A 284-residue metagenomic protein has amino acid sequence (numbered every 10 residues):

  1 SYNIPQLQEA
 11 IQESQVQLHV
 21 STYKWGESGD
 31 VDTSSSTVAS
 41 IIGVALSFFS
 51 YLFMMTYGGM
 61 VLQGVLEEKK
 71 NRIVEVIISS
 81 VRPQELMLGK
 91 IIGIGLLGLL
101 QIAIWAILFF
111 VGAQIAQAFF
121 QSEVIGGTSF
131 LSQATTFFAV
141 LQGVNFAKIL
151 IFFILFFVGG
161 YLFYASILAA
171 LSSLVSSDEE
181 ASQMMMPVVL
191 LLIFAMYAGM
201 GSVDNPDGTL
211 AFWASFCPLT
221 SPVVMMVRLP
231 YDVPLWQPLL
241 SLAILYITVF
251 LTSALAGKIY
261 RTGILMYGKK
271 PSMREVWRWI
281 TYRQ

Functional and structural regions predicted by a protein language model:
S1-L52, T56: Transport-system extracytoplasmic interface segments
D30-I42, L46, L62, L66-E67 (+3 more regions): Alpha-helical membrane-interface segments at transmembrane helix boundaries
S34, V38, K70, Q84-I92 (+4 more regions): Alpha-helical membrane-protein architecture signal
G43, Q84, L88-Q101, W105 (+3 more regions): Alpha-helical transmembrane segments of multi-pass membrane proteins
F48, L52, M60, G64 (+4 more regions): Residue-level hotspots within the lipid-embedded alpha helices of multi-pass solute transporters
G58-P83: Transmembrane helix boundary and interhelical loop/hinge segments in multi-pass membrane proteins
I102-G126: Extracellular/periplasmic helix-exit of transmembrane alpha-helices
G112, E123-Q284: Membrane-spanning alpha-helical segments of multipass transporters and channels
